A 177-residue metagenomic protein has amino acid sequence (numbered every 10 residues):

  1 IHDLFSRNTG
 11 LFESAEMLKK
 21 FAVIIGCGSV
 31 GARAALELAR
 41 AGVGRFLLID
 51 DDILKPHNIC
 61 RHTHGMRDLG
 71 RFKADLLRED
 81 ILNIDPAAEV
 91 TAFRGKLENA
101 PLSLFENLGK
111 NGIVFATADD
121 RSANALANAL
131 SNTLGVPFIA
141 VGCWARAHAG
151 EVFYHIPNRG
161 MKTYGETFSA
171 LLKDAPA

Functional and structural regions predicted by a protein language model:
I1-F21: Glycine/serine-rich phosphate-binding loop and adjoining beta1-alpha1 elements at the start of nucleotide-handling
I25-G26, I49: Conserved N-terminal Rossmann-fold NAD(P)-binding element of oxidoreductases
V30-G31: Hydrophobic/small residue at the entry helix of a nucleotide-binding pocket
R40-R45: Conserved S-adenosyl-L-methionine
I53-P86: Glycine-rich phosphate-binding loop and adjoining beta1-alpha1-beta2 segment of Rossmann-like nucleotide-binding folds
R94-L97: Conserved acidic residues
A100-K110: Short amphipathic alpha-helix with an adjacent loop that forms part of the alpha/beta core around
N111-A177: E1/E1-like adenylate-forming module used to activate ubiquitin-like modifiers and sulfur-carrier proteins
